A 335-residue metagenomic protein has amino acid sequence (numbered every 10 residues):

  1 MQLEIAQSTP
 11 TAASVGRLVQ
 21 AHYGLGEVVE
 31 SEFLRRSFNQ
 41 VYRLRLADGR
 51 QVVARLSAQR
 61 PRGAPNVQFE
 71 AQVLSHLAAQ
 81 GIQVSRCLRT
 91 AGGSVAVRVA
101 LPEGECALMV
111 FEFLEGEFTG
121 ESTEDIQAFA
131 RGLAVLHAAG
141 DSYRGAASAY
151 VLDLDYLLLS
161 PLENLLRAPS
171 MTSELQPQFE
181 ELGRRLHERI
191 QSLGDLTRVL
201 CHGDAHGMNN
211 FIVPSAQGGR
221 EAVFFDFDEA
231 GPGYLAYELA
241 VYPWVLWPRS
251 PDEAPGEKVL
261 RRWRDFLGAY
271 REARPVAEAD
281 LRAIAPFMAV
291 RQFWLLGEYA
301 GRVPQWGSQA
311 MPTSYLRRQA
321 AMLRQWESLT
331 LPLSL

Functional and structural regions predicted by a protein language model:
M1-G92, P214-A222, L333-L335: Conserved NTP-binding catalytic cores of kinases and kinase-like/nucleotidyltransferase enzymes across multiple kinase
Q2-L3, W294-L335: ATP/Mg2+ or Mg2+-diphosphate-binding catalytic cores that bind nucleotide phosphates or diphosphates via glycine-rich
S37-R45, V53-A54, C87, H187-Y237: Active-site acidic catalytic loop and adjacent metal/ATP-binding pocket of ATP-dependent phosphoryl transfer enzymes
A47-G145: ATP-binding pocket architecture of kinase catalytic cores
Q59, G93, G104-G120, L159-S170 (+1 more regions): A glycine-centered beta->alpha junction motif in the catalytic cores of kinase/phosphotransferase enzymes
G120-E174, R198, S314: A cross-family kinase active-site recognition segment
A236-R274, A289-G307: Active-site activation/catalytic loop segments of kinase-like enzymes and analogous catalytic loops in related
V276-M288: All-alpha amphipathic helical-bundle segments outside canonical DNA-binding/catalytic cores that form hydrophobic
